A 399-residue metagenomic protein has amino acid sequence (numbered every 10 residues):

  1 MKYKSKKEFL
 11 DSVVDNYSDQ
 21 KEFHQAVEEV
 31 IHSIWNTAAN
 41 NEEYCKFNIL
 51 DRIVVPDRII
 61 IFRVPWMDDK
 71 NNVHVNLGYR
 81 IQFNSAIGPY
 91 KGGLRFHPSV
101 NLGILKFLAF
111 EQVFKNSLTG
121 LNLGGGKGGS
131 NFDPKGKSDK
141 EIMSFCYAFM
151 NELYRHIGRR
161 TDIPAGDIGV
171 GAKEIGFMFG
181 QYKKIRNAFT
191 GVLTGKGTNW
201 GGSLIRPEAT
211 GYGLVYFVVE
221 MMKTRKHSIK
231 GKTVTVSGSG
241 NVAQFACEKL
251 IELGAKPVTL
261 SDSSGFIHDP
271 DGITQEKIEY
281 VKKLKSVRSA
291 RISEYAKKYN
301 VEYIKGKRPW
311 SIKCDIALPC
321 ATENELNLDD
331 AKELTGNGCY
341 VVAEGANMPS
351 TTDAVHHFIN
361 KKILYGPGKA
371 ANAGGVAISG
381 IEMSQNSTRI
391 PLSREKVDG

Functional and structural regions predicted by a protein language model:
K2-A26, M221, T335-G399: Adenosine-phosphate binding glycine-rich loop
E43-H74: Structured beta-strand/loop patches that form or line metal/cofactor-binding pockets in enzymes
N72-V113: N-terminal cap/recognition module
H97, N116-K230: Glycine/serine-rich phosphate-binding loop and adjoining beta1-alpha1 elements at the start of nucleotide-handling
T161-A165, A188-L193, V236, T259-D262 (+4 more regions): General beta-strand structural signal in soluble alpha/beta enzymes
T194-G197, G202-K313: Glycine-rich phosphate/diphosphate-binding loop of Rossmann-like nucleotide-binding domains
I304-C314, N324-V341: Rossmann-fold NAD(P) dinucleotide-binding segment
